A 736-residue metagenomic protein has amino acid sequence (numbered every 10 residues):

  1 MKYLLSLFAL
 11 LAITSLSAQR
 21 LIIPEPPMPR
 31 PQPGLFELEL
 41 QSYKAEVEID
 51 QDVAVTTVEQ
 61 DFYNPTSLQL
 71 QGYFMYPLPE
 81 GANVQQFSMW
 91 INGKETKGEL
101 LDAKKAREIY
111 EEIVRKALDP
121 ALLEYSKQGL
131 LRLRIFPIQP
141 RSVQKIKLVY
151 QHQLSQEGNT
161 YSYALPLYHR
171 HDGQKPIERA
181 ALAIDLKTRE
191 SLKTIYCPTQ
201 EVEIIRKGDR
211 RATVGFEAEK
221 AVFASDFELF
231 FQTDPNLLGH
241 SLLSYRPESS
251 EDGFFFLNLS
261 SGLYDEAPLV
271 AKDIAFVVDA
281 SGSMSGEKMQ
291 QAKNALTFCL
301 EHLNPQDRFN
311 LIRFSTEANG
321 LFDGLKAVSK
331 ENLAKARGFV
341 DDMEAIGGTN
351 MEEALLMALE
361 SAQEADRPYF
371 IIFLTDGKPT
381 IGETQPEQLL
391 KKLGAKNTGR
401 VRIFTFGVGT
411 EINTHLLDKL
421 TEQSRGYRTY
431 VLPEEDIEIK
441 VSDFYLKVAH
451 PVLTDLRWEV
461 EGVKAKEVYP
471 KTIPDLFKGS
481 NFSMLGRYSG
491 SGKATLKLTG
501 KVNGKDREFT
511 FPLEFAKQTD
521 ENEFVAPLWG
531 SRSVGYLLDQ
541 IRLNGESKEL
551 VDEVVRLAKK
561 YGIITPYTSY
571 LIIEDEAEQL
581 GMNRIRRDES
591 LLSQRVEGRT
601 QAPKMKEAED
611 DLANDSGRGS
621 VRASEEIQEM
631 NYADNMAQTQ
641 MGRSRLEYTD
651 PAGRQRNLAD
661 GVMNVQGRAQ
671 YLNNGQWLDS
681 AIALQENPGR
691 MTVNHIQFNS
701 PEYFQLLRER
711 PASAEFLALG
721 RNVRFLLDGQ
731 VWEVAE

Functional and structural regions predicted by a protein language model:
Y3-I13: Sec-dependent N-terminal signal peptides
L16-E46, S88-W90, K94-T96, A103 (+9 more regions): Pro/Ser/Thr/Gly-rich intrinsically disordered low-complexity regions
S17-F255, Y488, T499-K501, G545-Y567 (+1 more regions): Subset of Sec-pathway N-terminal targeting signals
L35, L118-P120, P268, K330-A334 (+1 more regions): Active-site-adjacent bridging/hinge elements
D52-A54, G129, N159, R210-A212 (+5 more regions): Beta-strand-connecting loop/turn residues
E59, E124-L131, I135-H152, Y161-S162 (+4 more regions): Exposed acidic/Ser/Thr-rich ligand/metal-binding surfaces
P79, N304, N413, A652-R654: Generic structural signal for alpha-helix starts
